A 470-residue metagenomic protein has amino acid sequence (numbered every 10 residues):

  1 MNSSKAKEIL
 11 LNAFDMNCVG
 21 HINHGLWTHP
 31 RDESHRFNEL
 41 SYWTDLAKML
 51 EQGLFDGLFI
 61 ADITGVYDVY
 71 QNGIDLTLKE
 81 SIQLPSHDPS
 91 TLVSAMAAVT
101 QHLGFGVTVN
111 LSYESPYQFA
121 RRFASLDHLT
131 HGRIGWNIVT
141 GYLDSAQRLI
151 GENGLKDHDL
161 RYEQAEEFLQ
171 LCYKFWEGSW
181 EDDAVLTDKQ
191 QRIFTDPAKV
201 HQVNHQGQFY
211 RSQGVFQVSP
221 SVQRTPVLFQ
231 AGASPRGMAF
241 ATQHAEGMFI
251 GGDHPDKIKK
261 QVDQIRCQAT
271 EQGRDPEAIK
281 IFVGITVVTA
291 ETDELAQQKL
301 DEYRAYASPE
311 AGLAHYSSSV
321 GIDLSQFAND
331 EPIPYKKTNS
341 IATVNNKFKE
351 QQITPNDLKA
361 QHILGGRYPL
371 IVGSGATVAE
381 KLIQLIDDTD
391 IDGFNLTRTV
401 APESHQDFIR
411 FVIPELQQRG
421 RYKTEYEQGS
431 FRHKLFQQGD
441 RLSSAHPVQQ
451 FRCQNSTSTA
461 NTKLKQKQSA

Functional and structural regions predicted by a protein language model:
M1-A470: N-terminal glycine-rich cofactor-binding segment that shapes the pocket for flavin-like pterin cofactors
